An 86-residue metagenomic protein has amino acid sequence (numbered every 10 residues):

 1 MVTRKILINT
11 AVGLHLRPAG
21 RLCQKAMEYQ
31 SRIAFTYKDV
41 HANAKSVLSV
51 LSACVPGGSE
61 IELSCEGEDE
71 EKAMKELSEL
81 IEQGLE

Functional and structural regions predicted by a protein language model:
M1-K5, E60-E62: Intrinsic-disorder/low-complexity, polar/charged segments enriched in Ser/Thr/Lys/Arg/Asp/Glu/Gln
L7-G57: Compact, glycine-rich, soluble single-domain proteins
S52-E86: C-terminal structural segments of small proteins and small subunits
